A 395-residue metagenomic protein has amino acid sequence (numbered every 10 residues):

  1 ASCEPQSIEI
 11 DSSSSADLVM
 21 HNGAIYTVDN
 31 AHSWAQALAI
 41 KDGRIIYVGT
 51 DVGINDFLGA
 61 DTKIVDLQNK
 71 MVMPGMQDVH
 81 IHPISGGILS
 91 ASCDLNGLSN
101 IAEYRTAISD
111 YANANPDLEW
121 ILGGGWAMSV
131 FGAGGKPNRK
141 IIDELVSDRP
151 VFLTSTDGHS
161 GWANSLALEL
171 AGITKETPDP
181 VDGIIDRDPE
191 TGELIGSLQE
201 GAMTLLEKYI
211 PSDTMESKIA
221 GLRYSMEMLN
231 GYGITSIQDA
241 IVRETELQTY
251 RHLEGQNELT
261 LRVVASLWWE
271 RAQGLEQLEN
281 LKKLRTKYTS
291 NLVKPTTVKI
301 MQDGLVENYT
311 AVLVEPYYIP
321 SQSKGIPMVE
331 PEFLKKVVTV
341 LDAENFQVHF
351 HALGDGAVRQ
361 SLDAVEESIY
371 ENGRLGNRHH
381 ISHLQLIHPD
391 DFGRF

Functional and structural regions predicted by a protein language model:
A1-S2: C-terminal motif of bacterial Sec signal peptides marking the signal peptidase cleavage site
P5-H21, N30-N280, T296, I300-A357 (+2 more regions): Divalent metal-binding segments
L253-L261, K283-N291, A343-E344, E366-N377 (+1 more regions): Secondary-structure transition/capping motifs at alpha-helix termini and the adjoining loop/turn into the next element
R359-V365: Functional transmembrane alpha-helices
L386-F395: Active-site-adjacent C-terminal substructures of enzyme catalytic domains
